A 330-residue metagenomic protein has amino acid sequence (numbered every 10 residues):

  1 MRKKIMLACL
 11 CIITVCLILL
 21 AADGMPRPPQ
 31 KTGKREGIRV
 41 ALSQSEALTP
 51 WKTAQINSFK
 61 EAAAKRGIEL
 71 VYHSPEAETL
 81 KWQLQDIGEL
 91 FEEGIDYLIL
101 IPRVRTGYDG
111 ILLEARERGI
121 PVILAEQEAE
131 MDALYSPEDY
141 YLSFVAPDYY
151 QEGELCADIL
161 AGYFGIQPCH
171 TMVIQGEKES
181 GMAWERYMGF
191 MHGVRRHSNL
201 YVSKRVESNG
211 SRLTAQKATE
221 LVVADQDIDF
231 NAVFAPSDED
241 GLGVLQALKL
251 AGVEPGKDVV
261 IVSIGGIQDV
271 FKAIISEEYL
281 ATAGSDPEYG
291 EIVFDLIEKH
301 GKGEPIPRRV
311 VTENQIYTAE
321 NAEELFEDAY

Functional and structural regions predicted by a protein language model:
M1-R39, L113-I120: Short, low-complexity disordered leader/linker segments with a strong preference for bacterial N-terminal type II
D23-T32, I174, M182, V194 (+1 more regions): Hinge/cleft segment of the Venus flytrap/periplasmic-binding protein
R39-A62, R66, V71-I87, E93-I95 (+4 more regions): Extracytoplasmic "Venus flytrap"
A41-L42, G94-P102, P121-A125, M172-V173 (+4 more regions): Periplasmic-binding protein-like
W51-R66, E152-C156, G181-Y201, T214 (+2 more regions): Short, solvent-exposed amphipathic alpha-helices that sit in or adjacent to ligand/effector-binding or catalytic
Q83, S143-T171, T214-Q216, G266-V270 (+1 more regions): Hydrophobic alpha-helical segments within soluble ligand-binding/sensing domains
P102-E117, F190, S208-K272: Hydrophobic alpha-helical
I111-Q151, H170, I267-A273: Flexible loop/hinge segments that line or gate small-molecule binding clefts
